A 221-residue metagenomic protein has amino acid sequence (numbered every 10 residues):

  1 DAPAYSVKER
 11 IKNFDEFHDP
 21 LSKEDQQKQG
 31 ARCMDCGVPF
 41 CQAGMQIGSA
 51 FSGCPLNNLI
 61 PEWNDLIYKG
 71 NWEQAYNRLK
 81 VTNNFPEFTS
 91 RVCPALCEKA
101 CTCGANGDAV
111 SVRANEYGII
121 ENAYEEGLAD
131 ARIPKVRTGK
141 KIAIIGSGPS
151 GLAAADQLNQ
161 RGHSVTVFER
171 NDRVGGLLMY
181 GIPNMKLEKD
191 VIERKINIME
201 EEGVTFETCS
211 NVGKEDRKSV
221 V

Functional and structural regions predicted by a protein language model:
D1-K141: Ferredoxin-type iron-sulfur electron-transfer modules and their immediate structural context
V7-E16, A31, P55-Y68, R78 (+3 more regions): Beta1-alpha1 glycine-rich phosphate/pyrophosphate-binding loop at the start of Rossmann-like nucleotide-binding domains
N83, A95, V174-G175, K214-E215: Short secondary-structure capping/turn micro-motifs that flank functional sites
L128-R132, I192-E193, E215-D216: A generic local structural motif
K218-V221: Conserved small/polar residues in nucleotide/adenosyl-binding loops
